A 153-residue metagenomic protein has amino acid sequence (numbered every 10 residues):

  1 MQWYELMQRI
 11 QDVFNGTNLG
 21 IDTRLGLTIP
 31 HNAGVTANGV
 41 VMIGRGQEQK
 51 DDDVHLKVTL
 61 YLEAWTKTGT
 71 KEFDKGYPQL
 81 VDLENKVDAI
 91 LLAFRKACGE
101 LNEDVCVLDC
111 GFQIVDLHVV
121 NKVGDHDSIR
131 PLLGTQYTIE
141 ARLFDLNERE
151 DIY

Functional and structural regions predicted by a protein language model:
M1-H31, R45-Y153: Charged, amphipathic alpha-helical segments and their flanking helix caps
V35-G46: A short, hydrophobic beta-strand-centered structural micro-motif
